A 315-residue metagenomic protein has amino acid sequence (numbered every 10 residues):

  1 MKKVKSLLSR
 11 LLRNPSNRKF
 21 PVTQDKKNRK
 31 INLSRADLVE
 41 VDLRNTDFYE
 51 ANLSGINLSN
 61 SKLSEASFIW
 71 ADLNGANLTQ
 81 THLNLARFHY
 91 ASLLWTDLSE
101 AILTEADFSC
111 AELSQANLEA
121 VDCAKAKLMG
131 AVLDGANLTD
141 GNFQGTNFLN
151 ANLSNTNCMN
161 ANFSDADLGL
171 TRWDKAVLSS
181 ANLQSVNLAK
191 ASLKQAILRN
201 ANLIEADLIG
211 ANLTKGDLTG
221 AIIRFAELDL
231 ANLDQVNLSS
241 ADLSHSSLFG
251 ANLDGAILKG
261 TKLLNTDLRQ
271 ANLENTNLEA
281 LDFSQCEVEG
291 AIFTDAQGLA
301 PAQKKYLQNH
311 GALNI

Functional and structural regions predicted by a protein language model:
K2-V4: Glycine-focused motif/segment detector
S6-I315: Tandem repeat scaffolds
